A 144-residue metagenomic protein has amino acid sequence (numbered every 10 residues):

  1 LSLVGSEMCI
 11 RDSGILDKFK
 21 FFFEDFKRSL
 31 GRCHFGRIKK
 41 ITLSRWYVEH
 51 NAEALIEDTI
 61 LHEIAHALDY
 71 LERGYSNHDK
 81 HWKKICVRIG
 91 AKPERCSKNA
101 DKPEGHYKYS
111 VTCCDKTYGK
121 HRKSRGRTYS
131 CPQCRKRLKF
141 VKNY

Functional and structural regions predicted by a protein language model:
L1-G5, C9-I10: Single conserved hydrophobic/aromatic residue that forms the stacking wall/gate of nucleotide- or nucleobase-binding
G5, K80-G119: Short, charged low-complexity linear segments at domain edges
R11-K18: Short secondary-structure junctions
K18, K40, K108-S110: A residue-level signal for beta-strand positions that form part of recognition/binding surfaces within mature
K20, E24-A54, A67-R88: Active-site scaffold of zinc-dependent metalloenzymes
L55-I64: Short alpha-helical catalytic segment bearing the HExxH-like zincin motif of zinc-dependent metalloproteases
I64-Y70, C113-C114: Short acidic, glycine/Ser/Thr-rich loop/turn "cap" segments at secondary-structure junctions
E104-Y144: Pan-zinc metallopeptidase signature
